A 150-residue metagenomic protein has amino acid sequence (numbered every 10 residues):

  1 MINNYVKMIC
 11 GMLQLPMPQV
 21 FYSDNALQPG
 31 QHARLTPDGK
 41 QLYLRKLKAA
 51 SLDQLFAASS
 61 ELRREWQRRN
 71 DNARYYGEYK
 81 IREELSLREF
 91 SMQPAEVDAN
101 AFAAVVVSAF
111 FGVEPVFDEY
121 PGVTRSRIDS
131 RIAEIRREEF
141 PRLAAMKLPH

Functional and structural regions predicted by a protein language model:
M1-M17: Zn2+-dependent metallopeptidase catalytic core
M8-G11, R64, V105-A109: A generic structural signal for well-ordered alpha-helical segments enriched in polar/charged residues
P18, Y22-D53, L62-R69: Active-site scaffold of zinc-dependent metalloenzymes
L52, R68-V97: Post-HEXXH active-site segment of zinc metalloproteases
L52-F56, S60, Q93, V97-V105: A structural signal for well-ordered alpha-helical segments within the folded catalytic domains of diverse enzymes
A58, R64, Y79: A basic- and aromatic-enriched beta-loop-alpha substructure that forms the phosphate/nucleotide- and DNA/RNA-contacting
W66-E78, S108-D118: Substrate-binding/catalytic groove segments of enzymes that remodel or degrade extracellular structural polymers
E89-Q93, A101-H150: Long, well-structured alpha-helical subdomains associated with metal-dependent extracellular/ecto-lumenal hydrolases
